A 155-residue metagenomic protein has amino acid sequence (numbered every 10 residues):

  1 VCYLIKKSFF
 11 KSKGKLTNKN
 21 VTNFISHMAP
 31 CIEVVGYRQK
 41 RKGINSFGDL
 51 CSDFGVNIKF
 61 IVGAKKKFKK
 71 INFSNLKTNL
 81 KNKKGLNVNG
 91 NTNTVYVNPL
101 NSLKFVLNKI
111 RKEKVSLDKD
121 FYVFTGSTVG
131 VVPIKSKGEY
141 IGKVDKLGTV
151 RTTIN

Functional and structural regions predicted by a protein language model:
V1-N98, L103-K104, E139, L147-N155: Catalytic-core "active-site belt" of small-molecule-metabolizing enzymes, emphasizing His/Asp/Glu-rich regions
G14, N108-E113: A short beta-strand-loop-beta hairpin characteristic of the jelly-roll/cupin
L100-N108, F121-F124: Short, structured beta-strand/loop micro-motifs enriched in basic residues and often containing a Trp
T128-V132, K146-T149: Short, charged beta-turn/beta-strand-edge "cap" motif at the junction between a beta-strand and an adjacent loop
